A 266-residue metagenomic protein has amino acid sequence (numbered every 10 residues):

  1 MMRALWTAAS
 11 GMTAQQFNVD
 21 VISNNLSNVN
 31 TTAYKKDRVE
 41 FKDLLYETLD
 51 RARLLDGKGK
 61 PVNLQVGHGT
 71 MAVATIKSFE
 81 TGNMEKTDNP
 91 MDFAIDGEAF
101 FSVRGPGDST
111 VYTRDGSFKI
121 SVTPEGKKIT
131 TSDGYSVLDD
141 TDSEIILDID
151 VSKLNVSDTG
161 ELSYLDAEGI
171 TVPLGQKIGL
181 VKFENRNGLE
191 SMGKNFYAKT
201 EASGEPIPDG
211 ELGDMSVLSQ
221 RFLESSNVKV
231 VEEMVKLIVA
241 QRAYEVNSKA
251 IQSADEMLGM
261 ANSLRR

Functional and structural regions predicted by a protein language model:
M1-R266: Amphipathic alpha-helical polymerization modules
